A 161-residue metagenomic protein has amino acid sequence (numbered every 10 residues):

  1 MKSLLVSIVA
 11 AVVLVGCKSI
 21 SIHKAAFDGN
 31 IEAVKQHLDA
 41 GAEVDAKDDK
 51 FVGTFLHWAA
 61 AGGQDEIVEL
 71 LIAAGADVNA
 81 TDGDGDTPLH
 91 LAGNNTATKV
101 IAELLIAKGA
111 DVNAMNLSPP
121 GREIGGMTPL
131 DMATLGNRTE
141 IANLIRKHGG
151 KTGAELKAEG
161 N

Functional and structural regions predicted by a protein language model:
K24-N30, W58-Q64, L91-T98, E123-M127 (+1 more regions): Ankyrin repeat A-helix N-terminal signature
N30-L38, Q64-I72, A97-A107, R138-K147: Ankyrin repeat structural motif
K47-D49, T81, M115-L117, R122: Ankyrin-repeat boundary/linker signal
F51-V52, G85, P119, G126: Start-of-repeat signature of ankyrin repeats
P119-N161: Leucine-rich solenoid repeat scaffolds
